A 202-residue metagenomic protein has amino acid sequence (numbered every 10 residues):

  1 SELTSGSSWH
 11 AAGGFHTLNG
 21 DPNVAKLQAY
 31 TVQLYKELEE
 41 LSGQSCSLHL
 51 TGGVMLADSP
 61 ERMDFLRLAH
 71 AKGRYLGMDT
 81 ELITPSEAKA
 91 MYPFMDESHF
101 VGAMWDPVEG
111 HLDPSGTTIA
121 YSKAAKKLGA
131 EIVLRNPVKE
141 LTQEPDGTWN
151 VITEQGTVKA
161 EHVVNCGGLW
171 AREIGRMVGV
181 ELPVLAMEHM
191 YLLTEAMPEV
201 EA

Functional and structural regions predicted by a protein language model:
S1-W9: Glycine-rich FAD pyrophosphate-binding loop
T4, T153, T157-E201: Central helical "cap/lid" subdomain
S8, S45-H49, P183-L185: Short beta-strand
A12-M91, A202: Dinucleotide-binding Rossmann-like beta1-alpha1 core, especially the glycine-rich loop that anchors the ADP
G14-H16, G53-A57, A103-W105, T157 (+1 more regions): Short aromatic/hydrophobic contact patches that present stacked aromatics for nucleic-acid/ligand binding
E61, Y92-F100, T142-N150: A short, glycine/Asx- and small/polar-enriched loop/turn that sits immediately N-terminal to a beta-strand
D79, E131, E181: Residue-level detector of anion-binding/catalytic polar loops
A103-H162, C166-E173: Helical element adjacent to the flavin cofactor pocket in flavoenzyme catalytic cores
